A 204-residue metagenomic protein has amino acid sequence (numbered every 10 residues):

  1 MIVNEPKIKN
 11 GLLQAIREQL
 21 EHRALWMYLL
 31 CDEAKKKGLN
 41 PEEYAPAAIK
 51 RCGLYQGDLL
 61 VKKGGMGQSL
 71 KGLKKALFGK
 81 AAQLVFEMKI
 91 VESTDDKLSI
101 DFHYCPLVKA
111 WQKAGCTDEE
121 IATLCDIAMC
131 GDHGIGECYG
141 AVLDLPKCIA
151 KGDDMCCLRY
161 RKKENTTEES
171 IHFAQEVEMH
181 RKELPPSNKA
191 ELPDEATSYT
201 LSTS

Functional and structural regions predicted by a protein language model:
M1-D126, G131, V142-C157, R161-S204: N-terminal accessory segment detector
C138: Conserved glycine-/histidine-rich ATP-lid loop and adjacent helix of the Bergerat-fold HATPase_c
